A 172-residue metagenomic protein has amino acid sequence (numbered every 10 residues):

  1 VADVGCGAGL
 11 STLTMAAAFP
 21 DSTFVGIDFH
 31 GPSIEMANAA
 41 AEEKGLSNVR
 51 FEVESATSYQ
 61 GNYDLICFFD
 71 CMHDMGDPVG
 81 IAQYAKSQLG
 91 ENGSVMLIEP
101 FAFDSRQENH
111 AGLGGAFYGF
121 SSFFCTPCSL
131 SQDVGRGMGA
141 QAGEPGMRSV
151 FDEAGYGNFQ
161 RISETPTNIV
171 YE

Functional and structural regions predicted by a protein language model:
A2, T12-T57: Class I SAM-dependent methyltransferase SAM/SAH-binding core
G5-G9: Class I SAM-dependent methyltransferase "Motif I" SAM/SAH-binding loop
A18, H73-D74: A short His-aromatic
T57-I66: A short acidic, Gly/Pro-enriched loop at the edge of an enzyme's catalytic core that lines a small-molecule cofactor
F68-C71: A short beta-strand submotif of the Rossmann-like class I SAM-dependent methyltransferase core that lines
V79-E91: A short glycine-rich, Lys/Arg-flanked "PGG" loop and its adjoining helix->strand segment in the class I
I98-E153: C-terminal alpha-helical "lid/dimerization" subdomain adjacent to the S-adenosyl-L-methionine
G155-E172: Core SAM-dependent methyltransferase catalytic element
